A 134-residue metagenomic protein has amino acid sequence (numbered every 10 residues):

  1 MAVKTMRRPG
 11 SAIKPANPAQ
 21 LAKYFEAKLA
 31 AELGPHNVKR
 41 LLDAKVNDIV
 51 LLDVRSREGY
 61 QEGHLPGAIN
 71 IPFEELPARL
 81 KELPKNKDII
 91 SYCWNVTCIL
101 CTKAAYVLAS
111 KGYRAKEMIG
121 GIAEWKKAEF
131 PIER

Functional and structural regions predicted by a protein language model:
M1-V50, R55-G59, R134: Flexible, polar/low-complexity N-terminal or interdomain linker segments that lie immediately upstream of folded
L51, N70, A115-E117: Conserved beta-strand scaffold positions in the cores of enzyme catalytic domains, especially in NTP/NDP-utilizing
Y60-P66, L83, W125: Short loop/helix-cap segments at secondary-structure boundaries that form the rim of catalytic
I69, K87, I132-R134: Short, hinge-like loop/turn segments at secondary-structure boundaries
I71-I89: Helix-loop module immediately N-terminal to the HCX5R catalytic loop in PTP-like cysteine phosphatase domains
L83-K126: Catalytic cysteine-centered active loop of the rhodanese-like fold, especially the PTP/DSP P-loop
